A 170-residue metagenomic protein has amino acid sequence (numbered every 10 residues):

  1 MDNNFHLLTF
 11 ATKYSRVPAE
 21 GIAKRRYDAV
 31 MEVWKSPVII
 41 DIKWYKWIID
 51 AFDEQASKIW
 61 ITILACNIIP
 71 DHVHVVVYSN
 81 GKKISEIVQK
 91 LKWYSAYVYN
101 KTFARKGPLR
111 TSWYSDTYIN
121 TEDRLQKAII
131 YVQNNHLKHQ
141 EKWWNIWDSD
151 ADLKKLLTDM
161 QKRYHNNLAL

Functional and structural regions predicted by a protein language model:
M1-L170: Short catalytic/metal-binding and nucleic-acid-binding patches
